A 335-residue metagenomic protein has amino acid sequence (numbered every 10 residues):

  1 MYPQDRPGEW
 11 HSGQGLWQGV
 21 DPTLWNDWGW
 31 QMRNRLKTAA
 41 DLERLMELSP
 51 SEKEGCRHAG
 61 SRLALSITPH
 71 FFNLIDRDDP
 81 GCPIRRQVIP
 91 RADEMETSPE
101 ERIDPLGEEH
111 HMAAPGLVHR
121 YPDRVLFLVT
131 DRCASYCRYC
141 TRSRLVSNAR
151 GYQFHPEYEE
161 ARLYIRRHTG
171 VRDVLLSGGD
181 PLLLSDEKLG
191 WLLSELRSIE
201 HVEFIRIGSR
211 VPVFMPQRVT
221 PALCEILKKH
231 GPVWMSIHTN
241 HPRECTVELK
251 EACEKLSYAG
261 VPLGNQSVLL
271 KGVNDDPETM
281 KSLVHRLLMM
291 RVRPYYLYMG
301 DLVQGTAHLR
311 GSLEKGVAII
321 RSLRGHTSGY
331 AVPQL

Functional and structural regions predicted by a protein language model:
M1-H119: Flexible, acidic/Gly-rich N-terminal and inter-domain linker regions that tether and position cofactor-handling modules
I67, P80, A113, Y121 (+5 more regions): Generic hydrophobic, aliphatic-rich segments that mediate packing or membrane embedding
F71, C137, Y295: Conserved, mostly hydrophobic/aromatic
H119-P156, I207: Canonical Radical SAM [4Fe-4S] cluster-binding loop centered on the CxxxCxxC motif and its immediate flanking residues
E159-D173, L182-T327: Conserved AdoMet/S-adenosylmethionine-binding subsite of the radical SAM
V332-L335: Short, intrinsically disordered, charge-balanced linker/junction segments flanking boundaries in proteins
